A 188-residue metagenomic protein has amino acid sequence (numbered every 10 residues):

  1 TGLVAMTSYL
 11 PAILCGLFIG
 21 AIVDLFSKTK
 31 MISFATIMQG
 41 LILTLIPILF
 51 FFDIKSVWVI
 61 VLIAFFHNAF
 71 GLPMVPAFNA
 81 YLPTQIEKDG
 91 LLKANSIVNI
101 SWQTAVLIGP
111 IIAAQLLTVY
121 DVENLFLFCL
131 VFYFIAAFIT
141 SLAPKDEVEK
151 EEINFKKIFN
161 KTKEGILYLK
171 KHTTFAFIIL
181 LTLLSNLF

Functional and structural regions predicted by a protein language model:
T1-T7, I54, V119-E123: Transmembrane helix-loop-helix hairpins at lipid-water interfaces of multipass membrane proteins, especially the type-1
V4-I42, V59-T118, F132, A143 (+1 more regions): Substrate-agnostic recognition of the 12-TM MFS/MFS-like secondary transporter fold
I37-I54: C-terminal ends and interior cores of transmembrane alpha-helices in multi-pass membrane transporters/permeases
L45-F50, H67, I139-T140: MFS-fold secondary transporters
F50-I54, I153-N154, I166-H172: Helix-boundary and loop/linker segments of multi-pass membrane transporters
D53, A80, T84, V122 (+2 more regions): Helix-loop junctions on the cytosolic side of multi-pass membrane transporters, especially the intracellular loop
I63, N95, K156-E164: Generic alpha-helical structural signal
Y120-L127, K161, L167-F188: A single, central transmembrane helix in multi-pass transporters
